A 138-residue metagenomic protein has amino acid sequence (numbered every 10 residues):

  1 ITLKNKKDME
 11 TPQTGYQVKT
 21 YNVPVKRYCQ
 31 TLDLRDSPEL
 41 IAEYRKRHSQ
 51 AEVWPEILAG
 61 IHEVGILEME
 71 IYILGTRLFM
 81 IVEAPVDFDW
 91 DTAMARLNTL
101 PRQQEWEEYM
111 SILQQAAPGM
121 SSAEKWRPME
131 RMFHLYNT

Functional and structural regions predicted by a protein language model:
I1-M9: N-terminal amphipathic/basic-hydrophobic helices that include classical n-h-c signal peptides and signal-anchor
E10-V25: Acidic, low-complexity proline/glycine-rich segments
V25-E43: Short glycine-/aliphatic-rich beta-strand segments at the starts of folded cytosolic domains
Y28-D33, L67-L100: Short, well-ordered beta-strand segments in beta-rich or mixed alpha/beta enzyme and ligand-binding folds
L40-G65: Short amphipathic alpha-helical segments
V64, P85-K125: An amphipathic, aromatic/His-enriched active-site/gating alpha helix that lines ligand/cofactor pockets
R127-F133: Eukaryote-biased recognition of C-terminal alpha-helical segments
